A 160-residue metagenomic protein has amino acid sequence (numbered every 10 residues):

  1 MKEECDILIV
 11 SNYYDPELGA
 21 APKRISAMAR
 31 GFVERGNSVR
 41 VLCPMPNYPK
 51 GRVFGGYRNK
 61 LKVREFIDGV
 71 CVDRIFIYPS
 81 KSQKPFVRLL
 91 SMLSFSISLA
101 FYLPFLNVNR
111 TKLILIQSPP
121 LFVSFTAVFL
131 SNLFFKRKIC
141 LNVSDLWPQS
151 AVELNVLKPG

Functional and structural regions predicted by a protein language model:
M1-D68: N-terminal subdomain of nucleotide-sugar transferases
I9, V41, R74, L141-V143: Hydrophobic residues in well-ordered beta-strands that form the structural core
P16, N47, S80, L146-Q149: Active-site loop signature of alpha/beta-hydrolase-fold enzymes
G36, F135-K136: Glycine-centered short loops/turns at secondary-structure junctions
C43-L106: A conserved catalytic-core segment of Leloir-type glycosyltransferases
Q83-V87, A151-L157: Short acidic, glycine/proline-rich loop/turn micro-motifs
R88-L103, T111-F135, L141-S144, Q149-S150: An aromatic- and histidine-rich active-site surface loop
R137, V156-G160: Active-site-proximal region of nucleotide-activated glycan assembly enzymes, centered on histidine/acidic-rich loops
